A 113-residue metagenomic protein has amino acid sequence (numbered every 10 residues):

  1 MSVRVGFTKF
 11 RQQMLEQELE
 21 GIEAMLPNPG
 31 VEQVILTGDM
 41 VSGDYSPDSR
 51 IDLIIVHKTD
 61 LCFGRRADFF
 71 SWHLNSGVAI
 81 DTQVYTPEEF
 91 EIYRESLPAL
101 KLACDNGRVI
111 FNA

Functional and structural regions predicted by a protein language model:
M1-Q33, V41-D48, H57-A113: Catalytic core of pol beta-like nucleotidyltransferases
